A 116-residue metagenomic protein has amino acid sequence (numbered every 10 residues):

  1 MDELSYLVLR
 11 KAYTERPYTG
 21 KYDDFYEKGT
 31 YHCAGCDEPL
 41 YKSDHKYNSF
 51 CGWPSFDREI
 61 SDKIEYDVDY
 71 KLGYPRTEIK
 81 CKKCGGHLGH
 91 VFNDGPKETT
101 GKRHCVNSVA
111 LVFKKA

Functional and structural regions predicted by a protein language model:
M1-A116: A short Gly-Trp-Pro
